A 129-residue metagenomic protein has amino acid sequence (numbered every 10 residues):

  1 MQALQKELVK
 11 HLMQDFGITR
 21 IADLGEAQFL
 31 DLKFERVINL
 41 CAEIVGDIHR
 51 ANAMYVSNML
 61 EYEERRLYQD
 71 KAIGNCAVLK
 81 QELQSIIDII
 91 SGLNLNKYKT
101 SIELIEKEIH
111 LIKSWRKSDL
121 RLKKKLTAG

Functional and structural regions predicted by a protein language model:
M1-G129: Amphipathic alpha-helical assembly/interaction segments
